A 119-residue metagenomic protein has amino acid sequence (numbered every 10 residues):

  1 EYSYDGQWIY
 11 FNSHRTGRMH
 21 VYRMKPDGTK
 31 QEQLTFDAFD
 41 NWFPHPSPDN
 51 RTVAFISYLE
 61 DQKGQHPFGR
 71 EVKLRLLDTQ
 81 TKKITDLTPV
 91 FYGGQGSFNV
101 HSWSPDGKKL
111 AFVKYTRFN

Functional and structural regions predicted by a protein language model:
E1-N119: Sequence signature of WD/YWTD-type beta-propeller architectures
